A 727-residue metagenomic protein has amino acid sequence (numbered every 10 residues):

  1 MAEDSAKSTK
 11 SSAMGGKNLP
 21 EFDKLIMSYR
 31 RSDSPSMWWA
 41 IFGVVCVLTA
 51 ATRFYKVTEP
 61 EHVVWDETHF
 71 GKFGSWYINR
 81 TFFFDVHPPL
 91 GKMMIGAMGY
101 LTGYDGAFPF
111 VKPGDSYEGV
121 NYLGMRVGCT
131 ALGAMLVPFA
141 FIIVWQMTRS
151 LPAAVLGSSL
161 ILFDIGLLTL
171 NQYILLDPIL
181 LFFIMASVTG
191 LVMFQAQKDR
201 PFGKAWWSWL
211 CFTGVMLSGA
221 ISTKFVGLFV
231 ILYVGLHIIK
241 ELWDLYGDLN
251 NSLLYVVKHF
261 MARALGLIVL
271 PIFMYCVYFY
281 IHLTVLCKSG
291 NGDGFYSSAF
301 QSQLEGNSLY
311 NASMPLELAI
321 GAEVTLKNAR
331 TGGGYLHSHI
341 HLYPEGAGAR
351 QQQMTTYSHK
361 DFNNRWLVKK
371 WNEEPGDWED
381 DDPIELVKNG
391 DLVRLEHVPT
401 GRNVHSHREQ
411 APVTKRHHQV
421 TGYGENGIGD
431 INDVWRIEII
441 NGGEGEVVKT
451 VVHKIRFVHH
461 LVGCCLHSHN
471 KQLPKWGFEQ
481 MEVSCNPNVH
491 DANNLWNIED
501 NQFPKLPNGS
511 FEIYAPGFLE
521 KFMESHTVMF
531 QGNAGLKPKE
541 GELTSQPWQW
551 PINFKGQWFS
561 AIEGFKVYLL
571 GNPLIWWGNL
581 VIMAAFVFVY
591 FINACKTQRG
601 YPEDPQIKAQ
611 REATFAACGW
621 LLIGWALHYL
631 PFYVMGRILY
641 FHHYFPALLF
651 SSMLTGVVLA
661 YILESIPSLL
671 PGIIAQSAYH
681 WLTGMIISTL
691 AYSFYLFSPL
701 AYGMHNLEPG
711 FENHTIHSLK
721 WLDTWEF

Functional and structural regions predicted by a protein language model:
A2-L25, W209, L242-Y246, N251-S252 (+5 more regions): Transmembrane helical bundles and short interhelical boundary loops of multi-pass, membrane-embedded
A40, V44-V45, A107-D115, M135 (+2 more regions): Transmembrane-helix signature of polytopic, membrane-embedded enzymes that assemble or transfer cell-envelope glycans
T49, G157-L162, T169, L217 (+1 more regions): Short helix- or helix-capping micro-motifs that position conserved polar/aromatic residues at function-defining sites
E59-K72, F82-A97, D105-F108, V120-L123: Extracytoplasmic catalytic/substrate-binding loops of multi-pass membrane glycan-assembly enzymes
H62-W65, G166-L180, T223: Short acidic/glycine- and proline-prone juxtamembrane loop motifs at membrane-interface regions of multi-pass membrane
L123, V127-T148, A186, G190: Transmembrane-helix motifs of polytopic, lipid-linked glycan transferases
W145-T148, S187-S208, I239-D244: Membrane-interface transmembrane helices that cradle and orient dolichyl/undecaprenyl
H282-K521: Lectin-like carbohydrate-binding module/patch detector with strong preference for beta-trefoil
